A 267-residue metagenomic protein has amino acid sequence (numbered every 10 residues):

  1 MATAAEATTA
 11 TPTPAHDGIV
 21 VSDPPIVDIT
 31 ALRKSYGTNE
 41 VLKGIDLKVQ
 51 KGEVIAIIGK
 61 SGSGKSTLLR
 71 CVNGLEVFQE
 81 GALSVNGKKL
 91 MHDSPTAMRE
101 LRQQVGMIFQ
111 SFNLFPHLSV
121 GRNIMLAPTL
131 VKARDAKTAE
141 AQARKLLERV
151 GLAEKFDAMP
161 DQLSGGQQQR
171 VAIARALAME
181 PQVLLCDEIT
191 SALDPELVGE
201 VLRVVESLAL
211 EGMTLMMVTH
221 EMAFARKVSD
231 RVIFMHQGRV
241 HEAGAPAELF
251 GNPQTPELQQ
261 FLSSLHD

Functional and structural regions predicted by a protein language model:
M1-R33: ABC-family P-loop ATPase nucleotide-binding domain
A2-A5, H236-Q237, A243, A247-D267: C-terminal boundary and immediately downstream tail of ABC-type ATPase nucleotide-binding domains
A5, A10, S63-L68, H266: Serine/proline-rich low-complexity intrinsically disordered segments, especially terminal tails, linkers
S22-P246: ABC family nucleotide-binding domain
